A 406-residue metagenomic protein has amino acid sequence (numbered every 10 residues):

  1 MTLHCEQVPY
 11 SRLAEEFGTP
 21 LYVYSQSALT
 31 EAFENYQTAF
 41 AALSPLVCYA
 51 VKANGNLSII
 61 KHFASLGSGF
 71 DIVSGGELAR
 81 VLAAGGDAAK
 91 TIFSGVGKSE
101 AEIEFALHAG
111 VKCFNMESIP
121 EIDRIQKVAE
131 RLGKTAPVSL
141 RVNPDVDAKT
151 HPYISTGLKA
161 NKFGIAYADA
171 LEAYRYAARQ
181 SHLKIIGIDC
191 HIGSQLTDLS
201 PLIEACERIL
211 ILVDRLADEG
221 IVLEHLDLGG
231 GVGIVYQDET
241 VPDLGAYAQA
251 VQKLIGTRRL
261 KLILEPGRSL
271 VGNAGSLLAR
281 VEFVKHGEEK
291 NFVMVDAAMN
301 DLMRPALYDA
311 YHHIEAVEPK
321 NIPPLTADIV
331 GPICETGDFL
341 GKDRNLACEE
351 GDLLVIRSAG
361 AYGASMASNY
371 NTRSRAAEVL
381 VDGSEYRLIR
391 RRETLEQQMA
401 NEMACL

Functional and structural regions predicted by a protein language model:
M1-A136, R175, R179-K184, I211-D214 (+3 more regions): A charged N-terminal "starter" segment
P9, S25-A28, A32, Y36 (+20 more regions): General structural feature for long, well-ordered alpha-helical segments within catalytic domains of soluble enzymes
L29, K52, S74, A106 (+7 more regions): Conserved, mostly hydrophobic/aromatic
L46-C48, G67-G69, A88-I92, C113 (+7 more regions): Structural preference for beta-strand elements that scaffold enzyme active sites
V51-G55, G76, G97-K98, S118-P120 (+5 more regions): Active-site-proximal loop/turn and secondary-structure-junction residues that shape catalytic pockets, frequently
I60, A83, I103-H108, I125-V128 (+6 more regions): Short acidic, glycine/serine/threonine-rich loops at helix termini
P144-K285, L340, N371-R373, D382: Active-site loop/helix belt of alpha/beta enzymes
A250, R259-L406: Charged (often Lys/Glu-rich) extended helix/loop segments that serve as interaction or gating elements
